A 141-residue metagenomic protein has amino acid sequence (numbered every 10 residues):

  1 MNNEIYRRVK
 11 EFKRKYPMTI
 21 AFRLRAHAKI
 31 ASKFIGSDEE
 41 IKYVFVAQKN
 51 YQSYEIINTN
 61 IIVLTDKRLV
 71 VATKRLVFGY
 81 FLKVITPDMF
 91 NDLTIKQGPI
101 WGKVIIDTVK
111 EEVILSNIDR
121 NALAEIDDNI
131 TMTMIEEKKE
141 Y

Functional and structural regions predicted by a protein language model:
M1-P17, A21-G36, Y54, R75-Y141: Acidic, Ser/Thr- and proline-rich intrinsically disordered linker/docking segments of eukaryotic scaffolds
S37-K42: Short, hydrophobic/aromatic-rich segments at coil-to-beta transitions
F45-V46: A contiguous, mid-protein "functional segment" used to position or interact with cofactors/ions or partner subunits
K49-G79: Conserved beta-hairpin
